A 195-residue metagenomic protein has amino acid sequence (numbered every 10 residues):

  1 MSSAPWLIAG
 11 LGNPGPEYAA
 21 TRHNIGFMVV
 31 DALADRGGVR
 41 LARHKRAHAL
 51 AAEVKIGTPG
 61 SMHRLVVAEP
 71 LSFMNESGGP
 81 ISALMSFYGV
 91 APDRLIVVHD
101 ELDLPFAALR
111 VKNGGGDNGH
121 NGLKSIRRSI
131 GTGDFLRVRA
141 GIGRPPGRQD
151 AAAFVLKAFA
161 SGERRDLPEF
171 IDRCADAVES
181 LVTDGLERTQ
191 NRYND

Functional and structural regions predicted by a protein language model:
M1-G114, L123-V138, P145-D150, R165-D172 (+1 more regions): Nucleotide and nucleotide-moiety/phosphate-recognizing core
R110-G116, V155-F159: Short glycine-enriched, charge-decorated loop/helix-capping segments at active-site entrances that position
G119: DNA-recognition element of transcription regulators
A140-G143, F159: Short, loop-centered acidic/histidine patches that primarily coordinate divalent metals
